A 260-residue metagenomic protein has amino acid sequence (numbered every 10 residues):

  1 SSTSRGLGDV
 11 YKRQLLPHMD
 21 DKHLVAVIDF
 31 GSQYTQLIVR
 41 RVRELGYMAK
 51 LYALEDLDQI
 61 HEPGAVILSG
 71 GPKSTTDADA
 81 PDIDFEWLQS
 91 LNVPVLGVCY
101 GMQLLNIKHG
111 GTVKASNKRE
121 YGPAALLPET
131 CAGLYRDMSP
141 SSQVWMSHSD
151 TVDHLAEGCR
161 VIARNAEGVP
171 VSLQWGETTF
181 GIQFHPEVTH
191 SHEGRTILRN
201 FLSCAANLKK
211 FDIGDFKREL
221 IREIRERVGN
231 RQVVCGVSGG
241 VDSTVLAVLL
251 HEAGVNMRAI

Functional and structural regions predicted by a protein language model:
S1-Q14, H190: Single conserved hydrophobic/aromatic residue that forms the stacking wall/gate of nucleotide- or nucleobase-binding
K22-V27, S32-V98, Q103, I107-H109 (+2 more regions): Flexible gly/pro-rich beta->alpha loop and the following alpha-helix that scaffold active-site loops
P81-V98, Q103-H192: Pocket-forming structural segment of enzyme catalytic cores
L91, V98, L127-T130, I162 (+2 more regions): Conserved short alpha-helical segments that host acidic/polar catalytic motifs at enzyme active sites
T178-N230: Acyltransferase
I221-I260: ATP-dependent adenylation/nucleotidyltransferase module used to activate substrates
